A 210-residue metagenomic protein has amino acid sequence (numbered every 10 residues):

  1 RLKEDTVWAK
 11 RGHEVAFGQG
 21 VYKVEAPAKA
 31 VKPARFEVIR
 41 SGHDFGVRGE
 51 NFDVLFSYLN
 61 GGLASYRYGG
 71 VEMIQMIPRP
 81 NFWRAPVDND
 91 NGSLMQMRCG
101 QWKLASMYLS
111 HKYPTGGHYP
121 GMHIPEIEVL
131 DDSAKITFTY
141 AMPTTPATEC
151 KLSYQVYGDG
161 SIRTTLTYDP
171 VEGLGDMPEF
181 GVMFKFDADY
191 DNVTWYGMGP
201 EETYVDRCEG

Functional and structural regions predicted by a protein language model:
E4-P33: Short beta-strand elements
V24-G210: Beta-strand/loop-rich accessory regions of lumenal/periplasmic or secreted enzymes, predominantly carbohydrate-active
